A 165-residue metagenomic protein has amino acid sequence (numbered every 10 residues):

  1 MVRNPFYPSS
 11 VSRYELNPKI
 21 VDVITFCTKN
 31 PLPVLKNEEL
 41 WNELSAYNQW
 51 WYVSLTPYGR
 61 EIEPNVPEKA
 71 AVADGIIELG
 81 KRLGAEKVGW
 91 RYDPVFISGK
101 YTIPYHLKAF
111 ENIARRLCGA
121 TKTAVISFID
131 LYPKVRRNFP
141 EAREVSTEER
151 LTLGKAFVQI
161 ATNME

Functional and structural regions predicted by a protein language model:
M1-I62, K69-A85: Conserved Radical SAM active-site core
N48, L117-T121, N138-F139, R143 (+1 more regions): Generic structural signal for short, solvent-exposed loop/turn connectors between secondary structure elements
Y58-V66, P94-P104, N138-S146: Surface-exposed cleft-lining segments at the edges of enzyme active sites
A71-R137, G154-E165: Conserved C-terminal portion of the radical SAM core fold that forms the substrate/S-adenosylmethionine-binding
R143-V158: Substrate-binding surface in catalytic domains of secreted glycosidases
